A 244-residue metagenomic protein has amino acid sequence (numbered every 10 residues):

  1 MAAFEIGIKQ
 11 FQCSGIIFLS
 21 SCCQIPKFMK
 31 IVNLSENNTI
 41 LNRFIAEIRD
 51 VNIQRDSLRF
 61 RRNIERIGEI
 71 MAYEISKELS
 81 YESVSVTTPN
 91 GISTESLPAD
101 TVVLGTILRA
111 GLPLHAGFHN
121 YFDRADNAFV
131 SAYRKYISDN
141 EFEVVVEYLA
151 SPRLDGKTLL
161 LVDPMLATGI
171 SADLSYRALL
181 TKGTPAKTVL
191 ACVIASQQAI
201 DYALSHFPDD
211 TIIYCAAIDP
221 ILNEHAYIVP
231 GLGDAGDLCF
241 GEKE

Functional and structural regions predicted by a protein language model:
F4-G7, I16-F18, C22-E244: PRPP-associated nucleotide enzymes
